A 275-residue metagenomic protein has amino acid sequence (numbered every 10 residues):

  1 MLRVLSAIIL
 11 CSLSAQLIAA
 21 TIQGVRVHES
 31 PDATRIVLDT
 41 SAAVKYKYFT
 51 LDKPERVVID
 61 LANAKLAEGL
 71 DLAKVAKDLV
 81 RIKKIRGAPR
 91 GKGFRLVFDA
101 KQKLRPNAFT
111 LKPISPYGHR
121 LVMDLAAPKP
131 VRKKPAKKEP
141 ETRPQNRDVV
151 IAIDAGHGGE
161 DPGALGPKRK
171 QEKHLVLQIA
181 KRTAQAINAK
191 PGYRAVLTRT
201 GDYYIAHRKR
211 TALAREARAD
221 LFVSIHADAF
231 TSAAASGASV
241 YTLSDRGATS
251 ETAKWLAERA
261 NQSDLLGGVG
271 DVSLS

Functional and structural regions predicted by a protein language model:
M1-L2: N-terminal secretory signal peptides that target proteins for export/translocation
L5, I22, I36, K74-K77 (+5 more regions): Short, functionally important structural connectors and interaction interfaces within domains
L5-Q16: Bacterial N-terminal signal peptides
A7-I8, R26, R86, R147 (+2 more regions): Generic detector of short alpha-helix boundary/capping microenvironments and adjacent low-complexity segments
L17-I151: Signal-peptide-cleaved, periplasmic/extracellular N-terminal interaction regions immediately downstream of the signal
R132-S275: Catalytic-core regions of hydrolytic enzymes
